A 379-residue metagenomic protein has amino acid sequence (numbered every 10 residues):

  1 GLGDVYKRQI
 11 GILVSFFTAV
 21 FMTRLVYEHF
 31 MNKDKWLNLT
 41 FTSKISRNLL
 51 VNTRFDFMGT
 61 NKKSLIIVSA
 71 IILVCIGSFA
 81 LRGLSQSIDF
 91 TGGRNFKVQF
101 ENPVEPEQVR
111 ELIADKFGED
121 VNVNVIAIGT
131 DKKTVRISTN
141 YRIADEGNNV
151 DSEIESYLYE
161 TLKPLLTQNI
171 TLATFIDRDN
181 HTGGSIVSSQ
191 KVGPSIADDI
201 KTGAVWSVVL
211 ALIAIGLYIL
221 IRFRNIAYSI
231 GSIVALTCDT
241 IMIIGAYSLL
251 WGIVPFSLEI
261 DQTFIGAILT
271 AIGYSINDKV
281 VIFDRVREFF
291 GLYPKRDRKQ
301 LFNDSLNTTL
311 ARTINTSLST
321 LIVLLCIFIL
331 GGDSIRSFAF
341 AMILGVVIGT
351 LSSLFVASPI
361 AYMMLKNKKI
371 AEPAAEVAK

Functional and structural regions predicted by a protein language model:
G1-K379: A structural signal for conserved, well-ordered secondary-structure elements that form binding/interaction cores
